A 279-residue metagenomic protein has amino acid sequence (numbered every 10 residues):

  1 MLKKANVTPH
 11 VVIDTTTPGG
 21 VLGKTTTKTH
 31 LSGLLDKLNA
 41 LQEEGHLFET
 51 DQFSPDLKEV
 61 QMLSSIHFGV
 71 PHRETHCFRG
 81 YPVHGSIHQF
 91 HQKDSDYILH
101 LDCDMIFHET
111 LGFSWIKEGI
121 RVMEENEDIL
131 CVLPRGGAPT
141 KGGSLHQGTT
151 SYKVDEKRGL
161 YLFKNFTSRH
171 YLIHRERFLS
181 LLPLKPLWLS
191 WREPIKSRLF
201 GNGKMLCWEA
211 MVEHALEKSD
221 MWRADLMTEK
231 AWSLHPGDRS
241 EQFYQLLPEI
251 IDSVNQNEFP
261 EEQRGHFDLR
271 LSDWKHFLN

Functional and structural regions predicted by a protein language model:
M1, T25-L38, R79-I87, G112-V122 (+1 more regions): Well-ordered, non-membrane alpha-helical segments in soluble/globular domains
P9-I13: Hydrophobic targeting segments
D14-D96: Active-site-proximal specificity loops/subdomain of glycosyltransferases
T17-S32, V70-F78, F107-S114, L187-K204: Short, flexible/disordered intra-domain loops and linkers
F53, V132-R135, L226: Short glycine/serine/threonine-enriched helix-capping/active-site loop that flanks the nucleotide-sugar donor pocket
S95-H108: Short beta-strand-to-loop acidic/aromatic patch adjacent to the donor-nucleotide binding site
H108-R198, M205: Conserved catalytic core of nucleotide-sugar-dependent glycosyltransferases
L181-N279: C-terminal catalytic/acceptor-binding lobe
